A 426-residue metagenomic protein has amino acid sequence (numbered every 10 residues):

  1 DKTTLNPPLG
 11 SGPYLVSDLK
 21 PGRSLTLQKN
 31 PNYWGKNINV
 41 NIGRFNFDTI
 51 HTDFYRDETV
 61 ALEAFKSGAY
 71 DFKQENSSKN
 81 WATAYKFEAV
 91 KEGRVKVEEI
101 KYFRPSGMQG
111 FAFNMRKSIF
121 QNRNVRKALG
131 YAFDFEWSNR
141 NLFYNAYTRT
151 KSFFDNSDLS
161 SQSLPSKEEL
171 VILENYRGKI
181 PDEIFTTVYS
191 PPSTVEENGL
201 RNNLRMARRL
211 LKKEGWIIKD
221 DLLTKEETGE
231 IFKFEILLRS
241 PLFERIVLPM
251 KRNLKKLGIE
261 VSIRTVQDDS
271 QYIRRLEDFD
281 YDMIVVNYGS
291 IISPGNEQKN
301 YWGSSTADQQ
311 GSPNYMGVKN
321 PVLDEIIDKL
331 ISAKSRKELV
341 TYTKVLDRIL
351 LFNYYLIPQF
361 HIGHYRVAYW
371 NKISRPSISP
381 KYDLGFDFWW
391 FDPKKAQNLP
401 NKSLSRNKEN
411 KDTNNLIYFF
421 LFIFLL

Functional and structural regions predicted by a protein language model:
D1-L15, V40-F47, S77-S78, F143 (+5 more regions): A short beta-strand/turn structural motif
D1-R44, D48-T49, R56-V60, S67 (+2 more regions): Gly/Pro-rich hinge or "lid" segments in bacterial periplasmic/extracellular proteins
K2-L5, G35-Y85, K127, Y131 (+3 more regions): Ligand-site clamp/hinge motif
G12-L15, L25-T26, F47-F54, E98-E99 (+4 more regions): Short, well-ordered beta-strand elements
S17-Q28, D53-K117, A128, F133-R149 (+2 more regions): Extracellular/periplasmic solute-recognition and catalytic clefts
K20-L25, K29, G130-P191, R205-R208 (+2 more regions): Detector for C-terminal structural segments
I42-F47, P181-S190, K225-R239: Short, conserved helix/loop micro-motifs enriched in His/Cys and acidic residues
H51-F54, A112-S118, V125-A128, S190-L200 (+3 more regions): Second-shell loop/turn segments in exported
